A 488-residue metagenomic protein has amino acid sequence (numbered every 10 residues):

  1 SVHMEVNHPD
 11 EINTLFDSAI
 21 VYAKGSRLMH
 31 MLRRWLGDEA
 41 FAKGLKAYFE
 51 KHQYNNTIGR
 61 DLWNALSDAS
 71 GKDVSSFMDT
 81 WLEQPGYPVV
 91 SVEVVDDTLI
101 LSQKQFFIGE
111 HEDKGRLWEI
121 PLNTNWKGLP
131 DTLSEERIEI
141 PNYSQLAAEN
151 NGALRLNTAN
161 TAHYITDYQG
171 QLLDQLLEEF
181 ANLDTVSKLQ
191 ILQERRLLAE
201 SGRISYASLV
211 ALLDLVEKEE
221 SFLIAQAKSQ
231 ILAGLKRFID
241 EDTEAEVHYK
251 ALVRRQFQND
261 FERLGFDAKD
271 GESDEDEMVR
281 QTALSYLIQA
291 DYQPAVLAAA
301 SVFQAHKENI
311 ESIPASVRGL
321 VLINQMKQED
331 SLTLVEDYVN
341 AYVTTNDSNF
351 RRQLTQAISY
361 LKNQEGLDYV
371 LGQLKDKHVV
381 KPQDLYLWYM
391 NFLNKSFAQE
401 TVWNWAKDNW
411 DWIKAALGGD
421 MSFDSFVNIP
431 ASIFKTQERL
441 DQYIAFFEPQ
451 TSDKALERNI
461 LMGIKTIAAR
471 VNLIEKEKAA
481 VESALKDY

Functional and structural regions predicted by a protein language model:
V2-N13, S18-V21, G25-K43, E50-Y488: Non-catalytic accessory/interaction domains
